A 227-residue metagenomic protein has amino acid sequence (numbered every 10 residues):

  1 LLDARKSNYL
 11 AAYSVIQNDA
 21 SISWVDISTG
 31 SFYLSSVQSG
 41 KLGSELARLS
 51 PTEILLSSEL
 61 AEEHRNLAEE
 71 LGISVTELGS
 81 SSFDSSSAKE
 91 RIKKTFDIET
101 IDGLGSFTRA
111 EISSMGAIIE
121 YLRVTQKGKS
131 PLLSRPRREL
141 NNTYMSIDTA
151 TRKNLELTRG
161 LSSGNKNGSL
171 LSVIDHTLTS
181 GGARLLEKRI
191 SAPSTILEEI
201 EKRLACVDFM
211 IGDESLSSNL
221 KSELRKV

Functional and structural regions predicted by a protein language model:
L1-G212, K226-V227: Charged catalytic and DNA/RNA-contacting regions of genome-maintenance and nucleic-acid-processing enzymes
M210-K221: Amphipathic, charged alpha-helical scaffolds that flank and support histidine-based chemistry in signaling
